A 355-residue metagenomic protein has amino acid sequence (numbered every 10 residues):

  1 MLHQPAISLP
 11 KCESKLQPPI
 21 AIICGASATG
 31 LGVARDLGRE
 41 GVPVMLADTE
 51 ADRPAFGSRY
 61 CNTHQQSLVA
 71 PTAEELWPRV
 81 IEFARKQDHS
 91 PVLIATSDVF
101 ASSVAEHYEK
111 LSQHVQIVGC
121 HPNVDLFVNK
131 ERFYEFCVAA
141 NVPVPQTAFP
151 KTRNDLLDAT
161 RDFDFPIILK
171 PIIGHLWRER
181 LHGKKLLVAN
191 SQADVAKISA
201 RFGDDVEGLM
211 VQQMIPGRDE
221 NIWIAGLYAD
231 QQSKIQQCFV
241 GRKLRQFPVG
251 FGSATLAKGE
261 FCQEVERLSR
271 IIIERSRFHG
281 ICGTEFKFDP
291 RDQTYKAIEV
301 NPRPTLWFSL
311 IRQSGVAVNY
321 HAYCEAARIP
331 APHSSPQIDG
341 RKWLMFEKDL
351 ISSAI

Functional and structural regions predicted by a protein language model:
M1-G119, N154-L157: ATP-binding N-terminal substructure of ATP-dependent carboxylate-amine bond-forming enzymes
V124-M210, Q231-K234, Q263, R267: Active-site nucleotide/adenylate-binding loops and adjacent lid/helix of ATP-dependent enzymes
A189-P248, G259-R267, K287-K296: Phosphate-binding site of ATP-dependent enzymes
M210, H279-G283, P332-I338: Flexible, glycine/charged-enriched surface loops at secondary-structure junctions
L244-L256, N301-G315: Glycine-rich phosphate/pyrophosphate-binding beta-alpha loops
E274-S309: Conserved metal-phosphate-binding beta-hairpin within the catalytic cores of diverse ATP-dependent phosphoryl-transfer
C324-I355: Peripheral (often C-terminal) accessory segments that flank ATP-dependent C-N-forming ligase machineries
